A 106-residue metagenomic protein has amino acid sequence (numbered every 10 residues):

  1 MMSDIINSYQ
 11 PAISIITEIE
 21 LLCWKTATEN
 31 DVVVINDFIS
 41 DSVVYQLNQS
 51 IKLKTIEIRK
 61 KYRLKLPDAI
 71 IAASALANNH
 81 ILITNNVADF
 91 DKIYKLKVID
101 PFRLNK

Functional and structural regions predicted by a protein language model:
M1-I13, C23-N36, N105-K106: Short, well-structured N-terminal submotif of metal-dependent ribonuclease cores
I6, K25, R59, Y94 (+1 more regions): Short, flexible helix/strand-to-coil boundary loops that buttress conserved ligand/catalytic motifs in alpha/beta
Q10-I13, S40-D41, I81: Short loop->beta-strand "edge-of-pocket" segments that line small-molecule binding or catalytic clefts across diverse
I16-I19, S50, A88: Alpha-helix/helix-capping structural signal
E20-C23, T55: A short acidic, helix-capping loop that chelates divalent metal ions and anchors anionic groups
F38-S40, Y94: Short, structured coil segments at secondary-structure junctions
V43-N85: Active-site neighborhoods of divalent-metal-dependent phosphate/nucleic-acid chemistry enzymes
A72, L76-K106: Acidic, PIN/NYN-like endoribonuclease modules and their adjacent C-terminal/linker elements
